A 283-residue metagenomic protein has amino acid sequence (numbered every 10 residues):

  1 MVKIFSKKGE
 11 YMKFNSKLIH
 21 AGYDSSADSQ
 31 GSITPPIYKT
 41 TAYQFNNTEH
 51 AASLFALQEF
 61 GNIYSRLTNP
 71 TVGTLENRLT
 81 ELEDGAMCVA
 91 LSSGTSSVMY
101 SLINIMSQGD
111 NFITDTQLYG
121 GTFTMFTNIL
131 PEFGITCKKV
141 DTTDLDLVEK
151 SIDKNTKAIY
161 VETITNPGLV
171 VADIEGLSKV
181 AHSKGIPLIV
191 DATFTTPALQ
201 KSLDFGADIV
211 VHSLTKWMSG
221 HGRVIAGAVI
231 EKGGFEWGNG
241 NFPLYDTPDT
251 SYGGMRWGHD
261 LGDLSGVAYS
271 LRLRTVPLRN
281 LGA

Functional and structural regions predicted by a protein language model:
V2-Y11: Short, Lys/Arg-enriched N-terminal segments with co-localized hydrophobic residues within the first ~10-30 amino acids
Y11-Y38, V229: Short conserved active-site loop signatures built around small residues
F14, E49-H50, E59-N62, H212-S213 (+1 more regions): Residue-level signal for pocket-adjacent positions within structured domains
L18, G22, S26, M87-A283: Conserved PLP-enzyme active-site core in the AAT-like
T34-P36, T40-T48, D141: Histidine- and aromatic-rich ligand-binding microenvironments
A42, N47-M99, G121-I129: Conserved N-terminal alpha-helix of the aminotransferase class I/II PLP-enzyme fold
